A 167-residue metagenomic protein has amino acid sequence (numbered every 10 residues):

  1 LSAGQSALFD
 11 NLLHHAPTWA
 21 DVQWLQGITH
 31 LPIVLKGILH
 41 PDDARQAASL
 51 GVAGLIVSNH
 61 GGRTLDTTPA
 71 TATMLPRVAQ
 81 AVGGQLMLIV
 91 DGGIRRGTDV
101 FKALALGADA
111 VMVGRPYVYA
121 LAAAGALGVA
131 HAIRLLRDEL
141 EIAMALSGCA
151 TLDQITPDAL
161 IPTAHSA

Functional and structural regions predicted by a protein language model:
L1-V90, T98-Y119, I155: Alpha/beta enzyme core
P17, A124, S147-A150: Short coil/turn linker and secondary-structure boundary residues
A70-Q80, L121-E141: C-terminal helical cap(s) of enzyme catalytic domains, especially alpha/beta-barrels
G93-I94, G148: A short glycine-centered flexible hinge/capping loop motif at secondary-structure junctions
E139-A167: Charged C-terminal helix
